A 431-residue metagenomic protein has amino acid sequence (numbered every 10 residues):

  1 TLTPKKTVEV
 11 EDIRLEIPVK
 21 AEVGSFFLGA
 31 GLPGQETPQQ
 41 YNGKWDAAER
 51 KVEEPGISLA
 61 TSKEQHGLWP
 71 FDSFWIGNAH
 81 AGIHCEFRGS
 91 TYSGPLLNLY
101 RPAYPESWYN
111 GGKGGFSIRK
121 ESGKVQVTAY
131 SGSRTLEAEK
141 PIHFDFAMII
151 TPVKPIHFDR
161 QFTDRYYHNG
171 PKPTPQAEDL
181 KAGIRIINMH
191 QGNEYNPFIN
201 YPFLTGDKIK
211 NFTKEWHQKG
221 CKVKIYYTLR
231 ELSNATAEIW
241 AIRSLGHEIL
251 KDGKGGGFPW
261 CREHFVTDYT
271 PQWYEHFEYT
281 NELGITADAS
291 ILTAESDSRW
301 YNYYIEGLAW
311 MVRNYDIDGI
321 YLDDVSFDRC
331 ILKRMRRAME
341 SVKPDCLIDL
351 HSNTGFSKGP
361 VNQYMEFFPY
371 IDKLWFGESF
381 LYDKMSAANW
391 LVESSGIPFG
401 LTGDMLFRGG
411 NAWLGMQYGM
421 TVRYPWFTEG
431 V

Functional and structural regions predicted by a protein language model:
T1-E231, G430-V431: Carbohydrate-recognition beta-sandwich/jelly-roll modules in extracellular/periplasmic carbohydrate-active proteins
T128, L136-I142, L332-V431: Active-site-proximal substrate-binding groove within the catalytic cores of carbohydrate-active enzymes
K172, N188, W216, E295-N353: Active-site and adjacent substrate-binding regions of carbohydrate-active enzymes
P173, P202-F212, Y303-E306, R329-M335 (+2 more regions): Well-ordered, non-membrane alpha-helical segments in soluble/globular domains
R185-N188, V223-Y226, I320-L322, I348-L350 (+2 more regions): Hydrophobic faces of well-ordered beta-strands that scaffold small-molecule active sites in alpha/beta enzyme cores
E194-G206, S233, D324-C330, G355-K358: Acidic-and-aromatic substrate-binding clefts and catalytic sites of carbohydrate-active enzymes
Y201-F203, A237-K251, M335-R337, Y364-M365: Short low-complexity, flexible loop/linker segments enriched in glycine and/or proline with clustered acidic
I225-Y315, S379-A387: Active-site-adjacent "subsite" loops/lids of carbohydrate-active enzymes
